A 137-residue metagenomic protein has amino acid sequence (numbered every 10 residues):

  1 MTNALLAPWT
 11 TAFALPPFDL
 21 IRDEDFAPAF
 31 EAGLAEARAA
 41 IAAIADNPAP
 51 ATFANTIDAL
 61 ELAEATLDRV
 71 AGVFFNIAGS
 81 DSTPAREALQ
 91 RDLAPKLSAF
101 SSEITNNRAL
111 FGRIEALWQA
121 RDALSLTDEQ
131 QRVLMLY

Functional and structural regions predicted by a protein language model:
M1-Y137: Zn2+-dependent metallopeptidase catalytic domains
